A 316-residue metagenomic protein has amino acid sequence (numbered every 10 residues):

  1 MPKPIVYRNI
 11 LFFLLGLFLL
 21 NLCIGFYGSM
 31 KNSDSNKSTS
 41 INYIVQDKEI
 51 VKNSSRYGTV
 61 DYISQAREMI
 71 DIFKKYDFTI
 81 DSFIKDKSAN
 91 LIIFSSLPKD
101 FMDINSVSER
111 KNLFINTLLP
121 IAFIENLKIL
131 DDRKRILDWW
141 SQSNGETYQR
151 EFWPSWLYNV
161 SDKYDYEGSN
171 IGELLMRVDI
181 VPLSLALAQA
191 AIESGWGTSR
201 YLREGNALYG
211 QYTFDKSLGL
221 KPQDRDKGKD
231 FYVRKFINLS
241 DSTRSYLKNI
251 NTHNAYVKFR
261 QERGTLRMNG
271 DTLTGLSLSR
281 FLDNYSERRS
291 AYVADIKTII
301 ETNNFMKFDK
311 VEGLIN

Functional and structural regions predicted by a protein language model:
P2-A188, I192, W196-N316: Catalytic cores of secreted/periplasmic lytic hydrolases that degrade extracellular macromolecules
